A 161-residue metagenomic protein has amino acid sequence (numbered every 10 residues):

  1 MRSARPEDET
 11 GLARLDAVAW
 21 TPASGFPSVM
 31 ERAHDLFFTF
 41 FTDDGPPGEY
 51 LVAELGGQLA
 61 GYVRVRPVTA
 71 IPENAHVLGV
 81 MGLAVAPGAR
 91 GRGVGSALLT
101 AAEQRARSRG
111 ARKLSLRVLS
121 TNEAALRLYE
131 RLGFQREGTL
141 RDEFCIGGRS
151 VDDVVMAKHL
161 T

Functional and structural regions predicted by a protein language model:
S3-T10, R14-G88, L99-A101, R105 (+1 more regions): Acetyl-CoA-dependent GNAT
P47, N74, G79, R112 (+2 more regions): Exposed loop/turn and edge beta-strand positions of beta-sandwich/beta-sheet ligand-binding modules
V85, G91-Q104, E123, R127-R131: Conserved acetyl-CoA-binding loop-helix of GNAT-fold acetyltransferases
A106-R117: Conserved GNAT acetyl-CoA-binding A-motif
S115-V118, E130, Q135-V151: Conserved catalytic-core motifs of GNAT/GCN5-like acyltransferases
R149-T161: Terminal substrate-recognition subdomain of acyl/acetyltransferases
